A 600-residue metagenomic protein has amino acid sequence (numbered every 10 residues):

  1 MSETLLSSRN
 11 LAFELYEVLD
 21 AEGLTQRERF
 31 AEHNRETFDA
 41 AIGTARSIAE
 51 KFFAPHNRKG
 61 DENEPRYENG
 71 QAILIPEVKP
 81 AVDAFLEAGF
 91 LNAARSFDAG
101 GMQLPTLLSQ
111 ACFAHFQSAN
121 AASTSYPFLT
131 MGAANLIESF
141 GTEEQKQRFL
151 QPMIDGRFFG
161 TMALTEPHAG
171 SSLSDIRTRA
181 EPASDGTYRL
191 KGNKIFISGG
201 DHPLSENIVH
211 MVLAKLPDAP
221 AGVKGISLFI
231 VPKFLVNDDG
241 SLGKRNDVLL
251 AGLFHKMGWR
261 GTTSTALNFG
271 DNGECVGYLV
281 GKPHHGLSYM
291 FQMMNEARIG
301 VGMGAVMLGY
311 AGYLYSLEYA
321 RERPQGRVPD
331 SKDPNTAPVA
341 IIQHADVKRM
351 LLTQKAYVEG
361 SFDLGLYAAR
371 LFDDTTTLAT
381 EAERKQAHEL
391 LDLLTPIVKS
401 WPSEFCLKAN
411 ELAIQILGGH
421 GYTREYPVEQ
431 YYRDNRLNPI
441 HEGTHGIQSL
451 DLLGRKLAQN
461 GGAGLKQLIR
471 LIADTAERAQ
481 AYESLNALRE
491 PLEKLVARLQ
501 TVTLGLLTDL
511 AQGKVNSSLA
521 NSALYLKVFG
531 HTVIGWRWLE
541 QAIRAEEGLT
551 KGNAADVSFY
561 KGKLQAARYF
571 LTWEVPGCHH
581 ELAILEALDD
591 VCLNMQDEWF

Functional and structural regions predicted by a protein language model:
M1-T124, R148, D373, A583-I584 (+1 more regions): Amphipathic, small/basic residue-rich leader segments at the start of a protein or domain
S2-L5, N10, P182, W259 (+3 more regions): Alpha-helix capping/hinge segments and adjacent helical runs
A99, Q459, T475-F600: C-terminal amphipathic alpha-helical interaction region
Y126-T130, G141-A183, N193, A369-H388 (+4 more regions): Internal maturation/activation junctions in enzymes
A133, T142-Q145, F149, T444 (+1 more regions): A structural-propensity feature for long, helix-poor, extended segments
T187, K191-R245: A short core secondary-structure module
F196, L235-A251, K256, A266-A297 (+2 more regions): A glycine-rich, basic-preceded beta-loop-alpha segment at the flavin cofactor/substrate interface of flavin-utilizing
E359-V398, L504-A520, Q541-S558: C-terminal helix-coil-helix/basic helical segment that borders enzyme active sites and/or dimer interfaces and provides
